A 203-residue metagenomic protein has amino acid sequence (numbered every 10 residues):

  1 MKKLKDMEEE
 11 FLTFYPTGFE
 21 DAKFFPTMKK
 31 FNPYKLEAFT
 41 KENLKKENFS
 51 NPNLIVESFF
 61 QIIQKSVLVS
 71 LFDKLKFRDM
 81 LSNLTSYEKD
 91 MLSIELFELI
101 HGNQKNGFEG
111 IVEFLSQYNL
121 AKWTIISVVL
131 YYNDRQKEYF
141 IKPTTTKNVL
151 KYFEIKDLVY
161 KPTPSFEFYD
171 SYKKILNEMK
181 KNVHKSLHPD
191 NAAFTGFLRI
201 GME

Functional and structural regions predicted by a protein language model:
M1-Y118, R135-E203: An N-terminal alpha-helical hairpin/helix-loop-helix interaction module that forms a charged, gly/pro-flexible surface
E113-L130: Helix-hairpin-helix
